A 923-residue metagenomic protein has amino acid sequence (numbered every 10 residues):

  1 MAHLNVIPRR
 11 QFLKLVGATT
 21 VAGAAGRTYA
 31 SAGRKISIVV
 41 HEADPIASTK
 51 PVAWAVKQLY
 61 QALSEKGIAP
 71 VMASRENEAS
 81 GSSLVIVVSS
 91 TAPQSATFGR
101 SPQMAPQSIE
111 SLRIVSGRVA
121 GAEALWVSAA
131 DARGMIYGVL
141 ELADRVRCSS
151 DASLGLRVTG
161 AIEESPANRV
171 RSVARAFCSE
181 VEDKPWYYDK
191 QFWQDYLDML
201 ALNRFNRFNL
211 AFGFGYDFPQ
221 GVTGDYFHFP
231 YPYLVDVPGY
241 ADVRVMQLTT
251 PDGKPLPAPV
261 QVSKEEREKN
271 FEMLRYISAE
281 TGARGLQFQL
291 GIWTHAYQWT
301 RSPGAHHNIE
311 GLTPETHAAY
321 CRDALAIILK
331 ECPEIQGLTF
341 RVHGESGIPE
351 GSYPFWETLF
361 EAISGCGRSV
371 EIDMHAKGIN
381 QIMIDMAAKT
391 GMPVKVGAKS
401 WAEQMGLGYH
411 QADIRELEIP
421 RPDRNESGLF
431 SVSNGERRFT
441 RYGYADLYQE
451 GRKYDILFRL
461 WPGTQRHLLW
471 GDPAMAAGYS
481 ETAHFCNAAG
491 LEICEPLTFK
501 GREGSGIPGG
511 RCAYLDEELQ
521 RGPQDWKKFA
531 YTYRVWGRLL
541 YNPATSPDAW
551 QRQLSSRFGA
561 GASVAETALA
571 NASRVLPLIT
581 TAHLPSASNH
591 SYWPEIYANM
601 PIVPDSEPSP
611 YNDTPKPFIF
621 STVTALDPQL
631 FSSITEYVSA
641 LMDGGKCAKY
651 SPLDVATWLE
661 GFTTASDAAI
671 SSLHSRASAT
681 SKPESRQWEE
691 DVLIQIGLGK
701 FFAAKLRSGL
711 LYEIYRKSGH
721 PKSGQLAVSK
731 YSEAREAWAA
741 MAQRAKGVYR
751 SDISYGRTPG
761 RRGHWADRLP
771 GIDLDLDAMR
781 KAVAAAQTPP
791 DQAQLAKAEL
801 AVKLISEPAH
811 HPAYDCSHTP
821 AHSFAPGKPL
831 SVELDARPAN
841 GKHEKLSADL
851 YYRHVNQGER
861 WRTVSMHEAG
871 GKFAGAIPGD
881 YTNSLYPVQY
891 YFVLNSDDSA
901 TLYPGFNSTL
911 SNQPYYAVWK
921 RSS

Functional and structural regions predicted by a protein language model:
A2-T20: N-terminal secretory signal peptides and thylakoid transit peptides that target proteins across membranes
G26-A43: C-terminal segment of N-terminal export signals and the immediately downstream linker at the start of the mature
E42-K50, E182-W186: Second-shell loop/turn segments in exported
A55-Q58, A62, A105-T316, K330-E334 (+2 more regions): Feature activates predominantly on carbohydrate-active enzymes
S64, I68-V71, E76-E78, S149-D151 (+6 more regions): Catalytic-core regions of glycoside hydrolase
A73-P102: Short, well-ordered secondary-structure micro-motifs within conserved domains or adaptor modules
E495-H764, R768-L769: C-terminal non-catalytic alpha-helical accessory regions
M779-S923: Glycan-association/targeting regions that enable binding to alpha-glucans and other polysaccharides
